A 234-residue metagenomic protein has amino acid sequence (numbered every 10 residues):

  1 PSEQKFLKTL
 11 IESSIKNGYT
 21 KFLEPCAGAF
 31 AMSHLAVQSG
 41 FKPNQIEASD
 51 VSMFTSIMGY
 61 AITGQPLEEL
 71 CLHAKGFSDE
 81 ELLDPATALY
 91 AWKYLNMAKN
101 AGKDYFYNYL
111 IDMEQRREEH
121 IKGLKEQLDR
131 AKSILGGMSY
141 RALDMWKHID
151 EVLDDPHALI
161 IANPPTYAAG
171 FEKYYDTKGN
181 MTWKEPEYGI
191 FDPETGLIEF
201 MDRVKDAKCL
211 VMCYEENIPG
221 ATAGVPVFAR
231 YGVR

Functional and structural regions predicted by a protein language model:
P1-K16: Class I SAM-dependent methyltransferase Rossmann-like catalytic core, especially the SAM/SAH-binding loop
Q4-K8, R116-L124, T182-M201: Well-ordered, non-membrane alpha-helical segments in soluble/globular domains
E12-I15, K75, H148-D155: Short amphipathic alpha-helix with an adjacent loop that forms part of the alpha/beta core around
F22-A36, A48-M53, D154-Y174: Conserved proline-anchored active-site loop of SAM-dependent methyltransferases that bridges a beta-strand
Q38-Q45: Conserved S-adenosyl-L-methionine
Q45-G137, Y167-G179, W183-P186: Class I S-adenosyl-L-methionine-dependent methyltransferase module
R141-E194: Active-site segment flanking the S-adenosylmethionine/decSAM binding pocket in AdoMet-dependent transferases
P193-R234: Conserved Class I SAM-dependent methyltransferase catalytic core
